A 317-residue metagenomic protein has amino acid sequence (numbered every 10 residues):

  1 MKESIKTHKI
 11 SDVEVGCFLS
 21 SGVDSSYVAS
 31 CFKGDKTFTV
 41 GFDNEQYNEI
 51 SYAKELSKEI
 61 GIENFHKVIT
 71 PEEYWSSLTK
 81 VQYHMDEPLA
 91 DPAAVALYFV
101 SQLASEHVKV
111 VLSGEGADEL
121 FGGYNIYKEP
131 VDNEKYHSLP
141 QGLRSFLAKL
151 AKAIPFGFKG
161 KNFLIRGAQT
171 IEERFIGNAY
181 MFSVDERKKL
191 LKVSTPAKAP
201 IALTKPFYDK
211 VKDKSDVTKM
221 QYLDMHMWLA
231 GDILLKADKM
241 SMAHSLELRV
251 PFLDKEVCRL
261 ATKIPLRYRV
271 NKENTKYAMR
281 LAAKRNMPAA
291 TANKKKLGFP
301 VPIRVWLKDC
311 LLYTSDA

Functional and structural regions predicted by a protein language model:
M1-A197, K239-N286: ATP-dependent adenylate-handling active sites, centered on carboxylate activation for C-N bond formation
A90, V211-D224, N274: Structural motif
I201-Y208: A short, charged helix-loop
L229: Globin-like tetrapyrrole-binding proteins
M287-L297: Short, surface-exposed acidic
K295-L312: Hydrophobic, amphipathic alpha-helical faces that serve as interaction scaffolds
Y313-A317: Conserved small/polar residues in nucleotide/adenosyl-binding loops
